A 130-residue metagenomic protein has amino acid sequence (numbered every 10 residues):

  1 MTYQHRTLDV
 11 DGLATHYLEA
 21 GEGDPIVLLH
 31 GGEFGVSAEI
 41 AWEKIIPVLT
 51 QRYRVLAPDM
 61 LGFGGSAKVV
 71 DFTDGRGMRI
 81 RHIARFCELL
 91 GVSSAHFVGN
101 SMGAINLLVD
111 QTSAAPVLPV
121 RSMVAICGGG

Functional and structural regions predicted by a protein language model:
M1-A14: N-terminal cap/lid segment of alpha/beta-hydrolase-fold proteins
Y3, A38, F86-C87: Membrane-proximal envelope and lipid/glycan-remodeling enzymes
R6, L28, L56, V98 (+1 more regions): Conserved Rossmann-like nucleotide-binding pocket used by diverse enzymes that bind dinucleotide cofactors
V10, L18, P47, A57-V98: Active-site loop/oxyanion-hole signature of alpha/beta-hydrolase fold enzymes
D11-G65: Conserved HGGG/HGGXW glycine-rich cap/lid loop of the alpha/beta-hydrolase fold
E43, A84, L108-V109: Short, hydrophobic alpha-helix immediately C-terminal to the catalytic nucleophile
E43-I46, F72-D74, S113-P116: Glycine-rich, phosphate-binding/catalytic loops in enzymes
R52, L89, S93-G130: Conserved hydrolase catalytic core segment
